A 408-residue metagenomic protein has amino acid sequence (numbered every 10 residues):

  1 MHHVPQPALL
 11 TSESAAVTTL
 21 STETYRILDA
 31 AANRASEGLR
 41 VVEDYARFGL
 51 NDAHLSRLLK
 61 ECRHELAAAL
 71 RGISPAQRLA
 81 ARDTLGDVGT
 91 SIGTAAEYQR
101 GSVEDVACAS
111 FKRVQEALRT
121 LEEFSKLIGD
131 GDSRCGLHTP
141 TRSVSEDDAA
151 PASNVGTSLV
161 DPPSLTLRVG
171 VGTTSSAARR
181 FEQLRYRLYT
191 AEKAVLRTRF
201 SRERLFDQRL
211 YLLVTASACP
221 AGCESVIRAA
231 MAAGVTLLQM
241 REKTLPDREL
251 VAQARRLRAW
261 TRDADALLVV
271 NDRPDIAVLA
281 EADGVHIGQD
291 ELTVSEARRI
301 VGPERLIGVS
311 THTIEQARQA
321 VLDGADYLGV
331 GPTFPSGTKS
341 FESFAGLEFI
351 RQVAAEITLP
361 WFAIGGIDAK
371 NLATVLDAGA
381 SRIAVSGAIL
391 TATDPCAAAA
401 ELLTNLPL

Functional and structural regions predicted by a protein language model:
M1-T18, D130-A177, R228, A259: Intrinsic disorder/low-complexity segments
L9-N33, E37-D132, T174-S201: Structural preference for solvent-exposed beta-strand-turn elements and adjacent flexible terminal/loop segments within
D207-E224, L306-T311, A363: Active-site mouth loops of central-metabolism enzymes
L212, L238, A277, A320 (+5 more regions): Conserved, mostly hydrophobic/aromatic
V251-V270, Q289, S295-V309, S343-A363 (+1 more regions): Alpha-helix-loop-beta-strand connector modules within alpha/beta enzyme cores
R273-D283, H312-G324, I367-I383: Catalytic cores of alpha/beta
A280-I287, S310-L359: Glycine/Thr-rich beta-alpha phosphate-binding loop at enzyme active sites
Q289-E296, G329-S340, L372, L376-L402: Glycine-rich phosphate-binding active-site loops on the catalytic face of alpha/beta enzymes
